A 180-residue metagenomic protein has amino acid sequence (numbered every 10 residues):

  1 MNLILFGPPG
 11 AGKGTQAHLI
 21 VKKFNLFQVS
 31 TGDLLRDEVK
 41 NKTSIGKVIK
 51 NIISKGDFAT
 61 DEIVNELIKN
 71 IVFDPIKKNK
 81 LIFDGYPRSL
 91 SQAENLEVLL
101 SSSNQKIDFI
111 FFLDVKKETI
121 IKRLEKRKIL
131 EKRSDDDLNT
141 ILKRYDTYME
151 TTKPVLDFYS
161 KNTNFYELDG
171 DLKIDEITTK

Functional and structural regions predicted by a protein language model:
M1-K180: Glycine-rich phosphate-binding loop of ATP-dependent small-molecule kinases
